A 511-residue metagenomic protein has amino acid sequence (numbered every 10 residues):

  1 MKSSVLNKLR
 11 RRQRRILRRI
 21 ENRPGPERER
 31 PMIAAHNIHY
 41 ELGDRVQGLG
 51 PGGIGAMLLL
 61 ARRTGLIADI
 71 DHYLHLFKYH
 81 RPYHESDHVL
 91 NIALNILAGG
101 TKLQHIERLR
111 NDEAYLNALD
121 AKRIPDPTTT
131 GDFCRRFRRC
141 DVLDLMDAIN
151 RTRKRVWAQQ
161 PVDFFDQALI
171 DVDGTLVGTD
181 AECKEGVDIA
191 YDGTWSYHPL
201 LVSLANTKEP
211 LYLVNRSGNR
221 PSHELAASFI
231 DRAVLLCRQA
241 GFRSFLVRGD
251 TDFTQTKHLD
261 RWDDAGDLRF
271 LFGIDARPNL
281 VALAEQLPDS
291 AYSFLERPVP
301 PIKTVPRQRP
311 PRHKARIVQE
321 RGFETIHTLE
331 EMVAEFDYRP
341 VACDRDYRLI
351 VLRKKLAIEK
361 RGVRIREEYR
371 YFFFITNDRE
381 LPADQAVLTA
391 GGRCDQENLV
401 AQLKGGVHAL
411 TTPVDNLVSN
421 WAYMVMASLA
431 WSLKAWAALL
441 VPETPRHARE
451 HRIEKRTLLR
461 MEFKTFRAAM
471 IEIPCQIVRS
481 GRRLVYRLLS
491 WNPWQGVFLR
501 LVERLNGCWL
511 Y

Functional and structural regions predicted by a protein language model:
M1-N219, A226-Q239, D264, A469-Y511: Dynamic "connector" segments at or just before major functional cores
K2-R11, G25-H36, G43, R269-G405 (+1 more regions): An anionic, glycine-rich sequence signature occurring as long contiguous blocks
Q47-G48, Y79-D87, R364-I365, V414-Y423: Structural motif
K102-H105, T179-A181, P210-Y212, K257 (+5 more regions): Short helix/loop capping segments that flank catalytic or ligand/cofactor-binding pockets
I106, A383-M426, A430-L439: Short amphipathic alpha-helical "interface-anchor" segments enriched in bulky aromatics
D173, S244-T254: Acidic/histidine-rich, metal-coordinating catalytic segments
L259-L268: Short, surface-exposed basic-aromatic patches at helix termini and helix-loop junctions that form
W436-R487: C-terminal structured "cap/appendage" subdomains that terminate the fold
